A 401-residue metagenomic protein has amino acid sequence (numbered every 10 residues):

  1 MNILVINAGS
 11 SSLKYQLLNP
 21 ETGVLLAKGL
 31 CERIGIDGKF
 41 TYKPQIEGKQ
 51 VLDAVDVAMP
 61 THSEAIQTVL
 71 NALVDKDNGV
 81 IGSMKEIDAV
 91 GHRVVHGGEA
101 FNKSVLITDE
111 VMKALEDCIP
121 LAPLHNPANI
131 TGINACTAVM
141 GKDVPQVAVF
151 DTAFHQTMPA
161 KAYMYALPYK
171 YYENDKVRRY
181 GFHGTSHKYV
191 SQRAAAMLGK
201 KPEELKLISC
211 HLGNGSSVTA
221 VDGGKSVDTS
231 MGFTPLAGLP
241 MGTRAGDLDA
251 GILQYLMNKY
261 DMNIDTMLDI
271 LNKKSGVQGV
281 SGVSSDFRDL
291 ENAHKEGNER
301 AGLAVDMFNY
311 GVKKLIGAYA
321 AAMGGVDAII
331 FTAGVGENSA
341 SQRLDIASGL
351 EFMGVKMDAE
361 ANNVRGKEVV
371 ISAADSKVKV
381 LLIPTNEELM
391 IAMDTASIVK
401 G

Functional and structural regions predicted by a protein language model:
A8-G9, H92-V95, L212, V326 (+1 more regions): Glycine-rich beta-strand-to-loop/alpha-helix junction loops that act as flexible
S12-M59, G232: Short glycine-rich, Thr/Ser-proximal phosphate-binding strand/loop in the N-terminal lobe of ATP-dependent enzymes
A72-D88, A194-K201, I316-D327: Phosphate/pyrophosphate-binding loops at sites that engage ATP/ADP/AMP, CoA/4′-phosphopantetheine, polyphosphate
L73-H125, P145-V147, A153-A162: Short beta-strand-loop/turn "lid" adjacent to the catalytic site in phosphate-handling enzymes
F154-M257: Glycine-rich phosphate-binding loop of actin/hexokinase-like ATP-binding domains
D222, V227-N263, D269, A333-V364: Catalytic phosphate/nucleotide-handling subdomain of diverse soluble enzymes
D269, G276-V280, F287-A322: Adenine-nucleotide phosphate-binding core of ATP-dependent small-molecule kinases
G302, D306-A322, V326-D327, G336-G401: Internal helix-turn-beta structural module
